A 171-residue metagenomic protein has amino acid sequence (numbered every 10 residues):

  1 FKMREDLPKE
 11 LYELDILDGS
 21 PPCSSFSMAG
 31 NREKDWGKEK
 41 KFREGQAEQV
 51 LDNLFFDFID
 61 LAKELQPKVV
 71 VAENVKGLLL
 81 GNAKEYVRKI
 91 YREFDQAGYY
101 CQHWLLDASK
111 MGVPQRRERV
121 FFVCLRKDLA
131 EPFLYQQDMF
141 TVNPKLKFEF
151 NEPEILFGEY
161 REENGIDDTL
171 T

Functional and structural regions predicted by a protein language model:
F1-K2: SAM cofactor-binding core of SAM-dependent methyltransferases, primarily the Rossmann-like beta-alpha-beta module
D6-I16, S24, M28-T171: Class I S-adenosyl-L-methionine
